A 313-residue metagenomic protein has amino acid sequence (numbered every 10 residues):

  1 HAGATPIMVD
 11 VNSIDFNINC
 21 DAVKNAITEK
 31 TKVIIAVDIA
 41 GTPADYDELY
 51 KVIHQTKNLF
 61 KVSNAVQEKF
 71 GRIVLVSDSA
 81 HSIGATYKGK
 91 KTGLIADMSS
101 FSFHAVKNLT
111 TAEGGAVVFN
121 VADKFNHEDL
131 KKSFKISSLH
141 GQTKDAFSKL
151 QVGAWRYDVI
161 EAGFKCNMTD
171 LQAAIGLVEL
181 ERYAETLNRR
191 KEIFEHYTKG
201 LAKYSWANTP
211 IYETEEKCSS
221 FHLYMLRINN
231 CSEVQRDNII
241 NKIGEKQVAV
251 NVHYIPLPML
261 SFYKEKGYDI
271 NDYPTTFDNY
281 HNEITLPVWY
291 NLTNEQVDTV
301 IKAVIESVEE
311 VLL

Functional and structural regions predicted by a protein language model:
H1-S79, T86: PLP-dependent aminotransferase-like
V11, A105, V288-N291: Short, conserved catalytic or interaction motifs in soluble domains
N17-V23, G89-S99, V297-T299, V304-E306: A short alpha/beta connector and helix-capping loop motif
K24-A26, V52, T92-L94, V118-F119 (+1 more regions): Short, hinge-like loop/turn segments at secondary-structure boundaries
E29, G71, G93-L94, C166 (+1 more regions): Structured loop/turn residues at beta-strand edges in well-structured enzyme cores
V33-V37, T42-H54, L59, T86 (+1 more regions): PLP-dependent aminotransferase class I/II
S63-T110, W155-V159, N208: Conserved active-site segment immediately N-terminal to the catalytic lysine that forms the internal aldimine
H81, L94-K144, D170: Active-site PLP attachment segment
